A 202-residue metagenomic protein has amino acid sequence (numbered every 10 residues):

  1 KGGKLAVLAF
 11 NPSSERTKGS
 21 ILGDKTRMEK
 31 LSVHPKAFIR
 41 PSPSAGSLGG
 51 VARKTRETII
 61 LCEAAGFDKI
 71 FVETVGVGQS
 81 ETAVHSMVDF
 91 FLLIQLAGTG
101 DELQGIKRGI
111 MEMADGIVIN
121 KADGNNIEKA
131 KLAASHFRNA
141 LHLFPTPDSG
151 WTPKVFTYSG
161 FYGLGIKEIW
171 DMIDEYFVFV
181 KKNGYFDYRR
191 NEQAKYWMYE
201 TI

Functional and structural regions predicted by a protein language model:
G2-S80, M87-I94, T99-E102: Nucleotide-state-sensitive switch-loop elements of NTP-binding domains
G3-K4, I70, H142-P147, K182-F186: Active-site phosphate-binding and catalytic loops of NTP-dependent enzymes
A37-I39, F144, V155: Generic structural signal for residues in well-ordered beta-strands
S42, V118-D123, K154-S159, N183-R189: Short hinge/gating elements
P43, S47-V51, K129, F161 (+1 more regions): Catalytic cores of large soluble enzymes that bind and process phosphate-bearing ligands
R53-A65, V75-P153, F161, D171 (+1 more regions): Conserved catalytic-core segment of NTP-binding enzymes
T157, E168-I202: Long, well-ordered amphipathic alpha-helical subdomains in the mid-to-C-terminal portions of large enzyme subunits
G160-F161, G165-I166: Conserved GTP-binding G-domain of TRAFAC-class P-loop NTPases and closely related GTPase folds
